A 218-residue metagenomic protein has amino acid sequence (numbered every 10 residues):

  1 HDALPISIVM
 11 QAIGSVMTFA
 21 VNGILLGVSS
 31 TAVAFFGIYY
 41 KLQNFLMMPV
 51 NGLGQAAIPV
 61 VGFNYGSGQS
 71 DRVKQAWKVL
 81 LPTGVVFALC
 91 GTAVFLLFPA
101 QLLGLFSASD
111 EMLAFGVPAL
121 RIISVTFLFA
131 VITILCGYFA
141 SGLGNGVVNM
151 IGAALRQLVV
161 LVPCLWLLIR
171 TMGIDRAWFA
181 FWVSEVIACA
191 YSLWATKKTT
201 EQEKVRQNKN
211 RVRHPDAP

Functional and structural regions predicted by a protein language model:
H1-A20, F45, P49, L53 (+3 more regions): Hydrophobic faces of transmembrane alpha-helices in multi-pass small-molecule transporters and flippases across diverse
H1-P5, V61-T126, L167-P218: Short alpha-helical transmembrane segments in multi-pass integral membrane proteins
Q11, N22, N51, F95 (+3 more regions): Structural signal for membrane-spanning alpha-helices in multi-pass inner-membrane proteins, emphasizing helix cores
S15-Y39, F45, F63-N64, Q101-D110 (+1 more regions): Helix-terminus/linker motif at the lipid-water interface of multi-pass membrane proteins
M17, A130-T133, A188-Y191: Membrane-embedded alpha-helical transmembrane segments of multi-pass integral membrane proteins
F35-L97, A130-G152: Small-residue-rich hydrophobic transmembrane alpha-helices
K41-L42, R121, A154-P163: Small-residue-enriched core segments of transmembrane alpha-helices in multipass membrane transport and channel
I134, V160-L168: Transmembrane alpha-helical segments of integral membrane proteins
